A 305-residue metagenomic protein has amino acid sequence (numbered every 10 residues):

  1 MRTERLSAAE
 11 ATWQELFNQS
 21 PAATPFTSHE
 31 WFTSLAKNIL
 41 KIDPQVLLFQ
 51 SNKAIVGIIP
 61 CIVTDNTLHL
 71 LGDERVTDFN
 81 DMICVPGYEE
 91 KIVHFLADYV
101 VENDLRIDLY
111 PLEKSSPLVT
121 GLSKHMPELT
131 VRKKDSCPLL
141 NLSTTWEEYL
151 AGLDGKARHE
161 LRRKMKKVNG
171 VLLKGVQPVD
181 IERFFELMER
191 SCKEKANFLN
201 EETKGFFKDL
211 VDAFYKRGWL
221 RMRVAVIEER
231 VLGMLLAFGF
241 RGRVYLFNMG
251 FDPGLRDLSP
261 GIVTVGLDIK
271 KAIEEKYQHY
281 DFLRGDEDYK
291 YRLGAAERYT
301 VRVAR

Functional and structural regions predicted by a protein language model:
R2-N52, V56-H69, L112-C137, N141-D257: A conserved beta-strand-loop-helix scaffold within acyl/acetyltransferase catalytic domains
D43-P44, V63-K134, R241-L293, E297: Acyl-donor binding region in acyl/amide transferases
T300: Acidic/histidine-rich catalytic neighborhood
